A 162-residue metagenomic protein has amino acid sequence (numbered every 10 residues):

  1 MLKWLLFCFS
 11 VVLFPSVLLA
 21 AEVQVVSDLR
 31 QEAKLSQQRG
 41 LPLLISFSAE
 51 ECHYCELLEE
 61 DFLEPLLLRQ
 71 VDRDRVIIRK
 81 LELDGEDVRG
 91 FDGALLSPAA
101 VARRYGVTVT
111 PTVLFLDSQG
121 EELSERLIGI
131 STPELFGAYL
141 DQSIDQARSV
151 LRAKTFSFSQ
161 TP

Functional and structural regions predicted by a protein language model:
L5-S16: Bacterial N-terminal signal peptides
S16-E22: Sec/Tat signal peptide C-region and signal peptidase I cleavage site
V25, L68-L96: Thiol-based oxidoreductase modules, predominantly thioredoxin-like and allied folds used for disulfide exchange
V25-P42: A short beta-strand-turn-helix
Q38-C52: Short active-site neighborhood of thiol/selenol oxidoreductases, capturing the structured segment around
A49-Y54, F62, L83-V88, G120-E121 (+1 more regions): Solvent-exposed loop/turn segments at secondary-structure junctions within structured extracellular/periplasmic domains
E56-V71: Typically the conserved alpha-helix immediately C-terminal to a functionally engaged Cys/Sec in thioredoxin-like
E64, R103-S149: Non-catalytic, surface beta->alpha helical segment in thiol-disulfide oxidoreductase systems
